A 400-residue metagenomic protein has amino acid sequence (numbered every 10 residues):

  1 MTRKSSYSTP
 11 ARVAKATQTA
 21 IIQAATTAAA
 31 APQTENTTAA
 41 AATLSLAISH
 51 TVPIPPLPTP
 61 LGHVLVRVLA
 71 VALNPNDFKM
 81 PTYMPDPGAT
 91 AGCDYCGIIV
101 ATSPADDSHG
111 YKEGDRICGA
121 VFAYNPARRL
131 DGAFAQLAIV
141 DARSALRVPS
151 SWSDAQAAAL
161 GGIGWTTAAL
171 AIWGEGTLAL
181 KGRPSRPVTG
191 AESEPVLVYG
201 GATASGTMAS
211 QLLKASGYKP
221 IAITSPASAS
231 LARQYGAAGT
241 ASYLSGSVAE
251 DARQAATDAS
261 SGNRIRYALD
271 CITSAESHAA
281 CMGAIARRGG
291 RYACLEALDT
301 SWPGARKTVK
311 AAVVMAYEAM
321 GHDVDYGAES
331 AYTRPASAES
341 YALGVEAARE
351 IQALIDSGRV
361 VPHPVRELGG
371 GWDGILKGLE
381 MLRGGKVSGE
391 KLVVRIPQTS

Functional and structural regions predicted by a protein language model:
R3-P60, R67-A101, D107-S400: Terminal helix/beta-alpha structural elements that buttress the NAD(P)+-binding lobe
